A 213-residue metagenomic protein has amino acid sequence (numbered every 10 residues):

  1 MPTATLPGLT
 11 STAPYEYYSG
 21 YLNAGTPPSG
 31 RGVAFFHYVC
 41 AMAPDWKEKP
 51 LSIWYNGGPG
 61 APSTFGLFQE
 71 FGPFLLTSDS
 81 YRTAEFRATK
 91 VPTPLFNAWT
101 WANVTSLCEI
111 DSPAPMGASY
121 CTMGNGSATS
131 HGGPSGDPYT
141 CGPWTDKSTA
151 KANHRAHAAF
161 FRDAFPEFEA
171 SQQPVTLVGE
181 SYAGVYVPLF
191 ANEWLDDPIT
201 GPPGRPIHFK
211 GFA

Functional and structural regions predicted by a protein language model:
T5-Y38: N-terminal cap/lid segment of alpha/beta-hydrolase-fold proteins
T26-G32, C141-H157, Y182-P188: Phosphate/oxyanion-binding active-site loops and adjacent basic polyanion-contact surfaces
R31-S148, W194, P203: N-terminal cap/lid subdomain of alpha/beta-hydrolase-fold enzymes
H37-C40, H154-R162, V187-T200: Short, well-ordered amphipathic alpha-helices
G60-P62, G179-N192: Glycine-rich nucleophile elbow surrounding the catalytic serine of serine-hydrolase chemistry
S148-Q172: A conserved hydrophobic secondary-structure block that centers on an alpha-helix together with its immediately flanking
F168-Y182: Alpha/beta-hydrolase fold nucleophile elbow
G201-A213: A conserved short beta-strand
